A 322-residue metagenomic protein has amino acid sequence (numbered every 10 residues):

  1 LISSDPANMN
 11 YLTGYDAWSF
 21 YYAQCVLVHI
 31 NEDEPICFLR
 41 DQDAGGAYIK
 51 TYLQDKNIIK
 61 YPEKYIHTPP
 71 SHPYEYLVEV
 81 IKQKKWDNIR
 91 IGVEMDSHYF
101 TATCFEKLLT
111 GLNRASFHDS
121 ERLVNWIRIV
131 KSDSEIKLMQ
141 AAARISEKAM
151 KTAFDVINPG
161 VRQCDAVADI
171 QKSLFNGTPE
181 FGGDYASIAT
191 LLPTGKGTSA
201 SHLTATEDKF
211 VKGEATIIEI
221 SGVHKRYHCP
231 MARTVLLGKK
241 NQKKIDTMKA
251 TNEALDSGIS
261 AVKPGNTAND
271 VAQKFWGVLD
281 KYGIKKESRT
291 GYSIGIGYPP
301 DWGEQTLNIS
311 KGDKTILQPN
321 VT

Functional and structural regions predicted by a protein language model:
L1-T322: Active-site neighborhoods and metal-handling regions in enzymes and metal-associated proteins
